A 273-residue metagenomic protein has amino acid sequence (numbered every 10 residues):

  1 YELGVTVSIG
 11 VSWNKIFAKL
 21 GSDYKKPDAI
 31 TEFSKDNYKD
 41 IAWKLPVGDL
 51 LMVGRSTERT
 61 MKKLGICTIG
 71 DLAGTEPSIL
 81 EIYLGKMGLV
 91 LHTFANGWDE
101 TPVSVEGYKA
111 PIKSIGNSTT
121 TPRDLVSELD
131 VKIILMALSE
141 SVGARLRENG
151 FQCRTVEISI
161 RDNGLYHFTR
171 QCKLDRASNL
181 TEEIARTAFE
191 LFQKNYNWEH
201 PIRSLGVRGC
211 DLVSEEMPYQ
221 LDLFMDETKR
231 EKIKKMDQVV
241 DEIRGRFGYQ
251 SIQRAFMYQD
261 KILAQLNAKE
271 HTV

Functional and structural regions predicted by a protein language model:
Y1-D124, E242, A255-V273: Nucleic-acid-contacting surfaces of polymerase cores and analogous helical-repeat interfaces
V7, D28, R154-V156, L205 (+1 more regions): Change "...and in nucleic-acid phosphodiester-cleaving endonucleases..." to "...and in nucleic-acid processing enzymes
V11-I16, F94-G97, Q152-N163, I202-V213 (+1 more regions): A glycine-rich phosphate-binding loop feature that marks nucleotide/adenosyl-phosphate handling sites
N14-K26, A95, L138, V142 (+8 more regions): Stable alpha-helical structural segments in soluble proteins, enriched in small hydrophobic residues
T31, H92, G116, S159 (+4 more regions): Residues in well-ordered beta-strands of folded domains
R59-I202: DNA-contacting surface of Y-family translesion DNA polymerases
A177-V273: Acidic, metal-coordinating catalytic segment for phosphate/diphosphate chemistry, firing primarily on the Nudix
